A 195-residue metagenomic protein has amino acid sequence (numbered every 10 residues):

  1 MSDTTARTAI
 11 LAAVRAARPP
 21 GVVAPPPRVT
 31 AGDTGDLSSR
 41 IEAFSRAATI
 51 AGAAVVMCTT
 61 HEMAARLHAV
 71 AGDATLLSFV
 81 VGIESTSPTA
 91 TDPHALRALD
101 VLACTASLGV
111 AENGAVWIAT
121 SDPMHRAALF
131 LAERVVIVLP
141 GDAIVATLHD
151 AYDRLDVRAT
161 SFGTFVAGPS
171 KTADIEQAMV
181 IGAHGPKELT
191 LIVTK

Functional and structural regions predicted by a protein language model:
M1-K195: The feature marks the mature, well-folded catalytic cores of soluble enzymes
